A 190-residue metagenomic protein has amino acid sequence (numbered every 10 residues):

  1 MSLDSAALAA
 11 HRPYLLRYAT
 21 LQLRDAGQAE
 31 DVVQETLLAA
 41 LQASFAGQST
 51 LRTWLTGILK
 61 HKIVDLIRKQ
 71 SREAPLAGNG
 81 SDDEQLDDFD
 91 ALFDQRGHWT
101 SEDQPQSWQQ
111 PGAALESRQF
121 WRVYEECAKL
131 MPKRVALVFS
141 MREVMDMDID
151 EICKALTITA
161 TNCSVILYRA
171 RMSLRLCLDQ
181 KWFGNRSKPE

Functional and structural regions predicted by a protein language model:
M1-R17, L21, G27-E30, A46 (+1 more regions): A short, charge-rich alpha-helical start-of-domain segment used by transcription regulators
S2-D4, A74-A77, K154-A160, M172-E190: C-terminal edge and immediately downstream basic/flexible tail or linker adjoining helix-turn-helix-like DNA-binding
A10, D87-L137, E151-K154: Amphipathic alpha-helical segment used for protein-protein interaction
H11-R12, Q22, S140-M147: Short helix-capping/turn signature of helix-turn-helix
L15, A19, A29-A40, L55-I58 (+3 more regions): Short, small-hydrophobic-rich alpha-helical interface motif
Q34-L51, K69-Q70: Sigma70-family region 2
K60-G78, D82-Q95, S117, Q180: Arg/Lys-rich amphipathic alpha helix in sigma70-family domain 2
Y124, A128, V135, M141-V144 (+2 more regions): DNA-recognition helix of helix-turn-helix
